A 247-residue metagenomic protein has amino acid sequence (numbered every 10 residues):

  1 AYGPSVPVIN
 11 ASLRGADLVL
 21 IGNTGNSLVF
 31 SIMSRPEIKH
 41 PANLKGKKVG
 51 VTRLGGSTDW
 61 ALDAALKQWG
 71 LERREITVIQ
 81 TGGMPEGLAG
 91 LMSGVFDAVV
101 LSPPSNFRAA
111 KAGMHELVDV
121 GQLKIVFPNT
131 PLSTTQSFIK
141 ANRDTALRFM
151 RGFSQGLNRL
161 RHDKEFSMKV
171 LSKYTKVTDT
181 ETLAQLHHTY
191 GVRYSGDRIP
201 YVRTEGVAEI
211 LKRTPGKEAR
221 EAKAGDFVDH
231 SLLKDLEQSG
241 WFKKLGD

Functional and structural regions predicted by a protein language model:
A1-S93, D97-P103, E116-V126: Short, glycine-/small- and polar/acidic-enriched structural segments that line small-molecule recognition paths
V6, P85-T175: Pocket-lining segment of extracytoplasmic ligand-binding domains
A11, I32, L44, L62 (+6 more regions): Residue-level signal for nonpolar/aromatic packing positions in well-ordered secondary structure
L13-A16, I32-S34, K111-G113, N129-L132 (+2 more regions): Short secondary-structure transition/capping segments
R14, W69, A112, T175 (+1 more regions): Residues at alpha-helix termini
E37-K48, R74, A141, A219-A222 (+1 more regions): Immediate post-signal peptide segment of exported/extracytoplasmic ligand-binding proteins
K140-R220: Secondary-structure end/capping motifs
L211-D247: Conserved C-terminal helix/tail region of periplasmic/extracytoplasmic solute-binding proteins
